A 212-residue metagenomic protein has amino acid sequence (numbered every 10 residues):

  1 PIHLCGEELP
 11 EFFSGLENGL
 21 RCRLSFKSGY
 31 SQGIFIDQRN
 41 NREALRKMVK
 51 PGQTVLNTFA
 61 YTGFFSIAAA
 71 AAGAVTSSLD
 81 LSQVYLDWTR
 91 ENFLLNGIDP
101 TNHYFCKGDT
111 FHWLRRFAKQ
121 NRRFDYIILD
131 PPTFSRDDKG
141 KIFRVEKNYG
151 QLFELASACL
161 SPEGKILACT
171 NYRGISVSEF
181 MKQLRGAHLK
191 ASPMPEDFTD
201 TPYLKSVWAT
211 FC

Functional and structural regions predicted by a protein language model:
P1-F35, E43: Non-catalytic substrate-recognition/targeting regions of SAM-dependent transferases
G52-Y61: Conserved class I S-adenosyl-L-methionine
T62-A74: Conserved SAM-binding loop of SAM-dependent methyltransferases across substrates and taxa, primarily the Class I
V75-D80: Conserved SAM-binding motif I beta-strand of class I
S82-Y126: S-adenosyl-L-methionine
K107, D125-L155: Mobile active-site "lid"/loop adjacent to the S-adenosyl-L-methionine
Q151, K165-C212: C-terminal catalytic and target-recognition region of SAM-dependent MTase-like enzymes, primarily methyltransferases
L160-P162: Helix-to-beta-strand junctions that scaffold the AdoMet/dcAdoMet cofactor pocket in Class I SAM-dependent enzymes
